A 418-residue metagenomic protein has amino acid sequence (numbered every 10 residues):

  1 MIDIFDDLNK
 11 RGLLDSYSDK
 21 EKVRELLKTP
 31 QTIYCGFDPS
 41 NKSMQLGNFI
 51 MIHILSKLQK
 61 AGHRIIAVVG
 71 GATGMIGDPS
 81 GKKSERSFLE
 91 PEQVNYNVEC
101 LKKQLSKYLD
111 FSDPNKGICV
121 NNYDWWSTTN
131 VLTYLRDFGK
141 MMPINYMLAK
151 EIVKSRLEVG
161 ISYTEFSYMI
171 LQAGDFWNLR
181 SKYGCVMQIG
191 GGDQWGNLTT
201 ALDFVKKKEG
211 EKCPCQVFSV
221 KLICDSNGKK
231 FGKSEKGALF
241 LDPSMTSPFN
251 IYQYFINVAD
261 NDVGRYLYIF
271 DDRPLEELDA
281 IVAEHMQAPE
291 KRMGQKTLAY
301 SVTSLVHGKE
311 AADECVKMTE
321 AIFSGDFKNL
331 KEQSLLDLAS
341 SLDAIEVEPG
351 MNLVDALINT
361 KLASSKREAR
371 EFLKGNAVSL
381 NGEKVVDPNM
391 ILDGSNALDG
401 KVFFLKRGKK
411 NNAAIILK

Functional and structural regions predicted by a protein language model:
M1-Q194, L198-L202, K208-Q216, S379: NTP-dependent nucleotidyl-transfer catalytic core
V205, E209-K418: Conserved nucleotide- and phosphate/pyrophosphate-binding catalytic cores in adenylate/nucleotidyl-handling enzymes
